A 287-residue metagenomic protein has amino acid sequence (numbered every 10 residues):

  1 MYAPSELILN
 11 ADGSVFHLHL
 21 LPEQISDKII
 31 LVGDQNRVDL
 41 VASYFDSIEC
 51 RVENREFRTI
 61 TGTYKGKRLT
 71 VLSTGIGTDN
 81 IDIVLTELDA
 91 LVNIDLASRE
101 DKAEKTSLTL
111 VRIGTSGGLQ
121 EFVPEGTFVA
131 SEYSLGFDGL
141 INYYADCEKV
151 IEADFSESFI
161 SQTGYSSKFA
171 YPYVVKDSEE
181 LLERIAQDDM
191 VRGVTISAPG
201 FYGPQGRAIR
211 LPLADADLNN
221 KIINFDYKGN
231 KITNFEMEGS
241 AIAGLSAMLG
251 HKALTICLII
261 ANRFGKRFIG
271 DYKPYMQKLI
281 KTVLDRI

Functional and structural regions predicted by a protein language model:
M1-Y173: Metabolite-binding pocket within alpha/beta catalytic cores that recognizes anionic/polar moieties
L31, V38, T74-I81, L85 (+5 more regions): Generic structural signal for well-ordered, non-membrane alpha-helical segments in soluble metabolic enzymes
F45-E49, D89-V92, L96, I185-D189 (+2 more regions): Structural signal for hydrophobic packing residues in well-ordered secondary-structure cores of soluble enzyme domains
G117, S134, I196-G203, A241 (+1 more regions): Glycine-rich beta-alpha junction loops
D154-Y227: Active-site rim beta-loop-alpha module in soluble metabolic enzymes
G229-T233: Short pre-catalytic strand/loop immediately N-terminal to key active-site residues, enriched for Gly-Thr
F235-L254: Short glycine-rich, acidic/polar surface loops and turns
N262-I287: His/Asp/Glu-rich mid-to-C-terminal helical/loop segments that flank catalytic regions of hydrolases
